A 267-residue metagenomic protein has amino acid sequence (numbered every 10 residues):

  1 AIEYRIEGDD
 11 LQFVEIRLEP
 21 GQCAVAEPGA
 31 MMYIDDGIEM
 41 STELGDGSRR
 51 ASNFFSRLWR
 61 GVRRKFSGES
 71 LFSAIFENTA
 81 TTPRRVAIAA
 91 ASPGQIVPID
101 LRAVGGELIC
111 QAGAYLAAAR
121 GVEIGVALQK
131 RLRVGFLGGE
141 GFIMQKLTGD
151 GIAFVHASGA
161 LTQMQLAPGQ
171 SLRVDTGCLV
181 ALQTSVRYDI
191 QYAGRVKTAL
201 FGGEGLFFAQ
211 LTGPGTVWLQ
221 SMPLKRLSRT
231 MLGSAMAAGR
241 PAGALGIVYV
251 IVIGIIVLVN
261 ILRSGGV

Functional and structural regions predicted by a protein language model:
A1-V267: Composition-driven recognition of glycine/serine/threonine/acidic- and proline-rich low-complexity segments and repeats
